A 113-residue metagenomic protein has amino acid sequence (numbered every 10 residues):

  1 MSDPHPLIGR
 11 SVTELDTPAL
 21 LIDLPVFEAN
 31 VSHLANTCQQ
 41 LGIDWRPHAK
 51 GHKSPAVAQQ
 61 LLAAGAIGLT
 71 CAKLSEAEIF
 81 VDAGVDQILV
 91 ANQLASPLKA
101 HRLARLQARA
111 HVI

Functional and structural regions predicted by a protein language model:
D3-I22: Generic N-terminal amphipathic, Lys/Arg-enriched alpha-helix
D3-L7, V26-V57, T70: N-terminal glycine-rich anion-binding loops that anchor highly charged ligand groups
E14, T37-Q39, L106: A generic structural signal for short, solvent-exposed coil/turn residues that cap or connect secondary-structure
T17, I43, A63: Short, basic, glycine/proline-bearing loop/turn elements
L20-L21, V31, I79, V112: Generic preference for hydrophobic/aromatic residues in regular secondary structure cores
I22, V26, A95-L98: Alpha-helix N-cap and loop-to-helix initiation/capping positions
H48-I113: Active-site-proximal beta-alpha core segment in soluble small-molecule metabolic enzymes
